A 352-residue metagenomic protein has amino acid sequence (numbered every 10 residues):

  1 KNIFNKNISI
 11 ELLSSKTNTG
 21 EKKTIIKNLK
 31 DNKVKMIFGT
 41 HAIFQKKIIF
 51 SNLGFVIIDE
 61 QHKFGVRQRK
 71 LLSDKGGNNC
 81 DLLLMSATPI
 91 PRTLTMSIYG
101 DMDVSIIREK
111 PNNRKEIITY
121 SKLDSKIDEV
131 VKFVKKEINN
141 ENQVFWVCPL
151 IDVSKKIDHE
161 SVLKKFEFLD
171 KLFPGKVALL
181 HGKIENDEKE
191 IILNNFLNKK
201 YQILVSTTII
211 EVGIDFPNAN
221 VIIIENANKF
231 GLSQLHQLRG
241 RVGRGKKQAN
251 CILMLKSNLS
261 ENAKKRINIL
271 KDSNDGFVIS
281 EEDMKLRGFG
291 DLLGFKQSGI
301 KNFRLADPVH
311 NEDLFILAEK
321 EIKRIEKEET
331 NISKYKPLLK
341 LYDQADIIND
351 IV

Functional and structural regions predicted by a protein language model:
K1-N268: Inter-lobe coupling/hinge segments of SF2-like helicase ATPases
N194-I203, I210-P217, I222-E225, G240 (+3 more regions): Accessory helical-bundle/CTD segments and flexible terminal tails appended to RecA-like ATPase motors
